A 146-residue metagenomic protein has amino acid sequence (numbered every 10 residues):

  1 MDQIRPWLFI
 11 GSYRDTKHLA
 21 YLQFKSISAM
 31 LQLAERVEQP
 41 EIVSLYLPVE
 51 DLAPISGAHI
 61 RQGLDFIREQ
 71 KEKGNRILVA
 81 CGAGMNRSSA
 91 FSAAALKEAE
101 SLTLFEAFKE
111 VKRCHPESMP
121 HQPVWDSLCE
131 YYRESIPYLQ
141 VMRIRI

Functional and structural regions predicted by a protein language model:
M1-R76, K97-E130, I136: Cysteine-based protein phosphatase catalytic domain of the PTP/DSP
G74-A93: A phosphate-binding catalytic loop at a beta-strand-loop-alpha-helix junction that coordinates phosphoryl groups
R133-I146: C-terminal domain-closing interface element
